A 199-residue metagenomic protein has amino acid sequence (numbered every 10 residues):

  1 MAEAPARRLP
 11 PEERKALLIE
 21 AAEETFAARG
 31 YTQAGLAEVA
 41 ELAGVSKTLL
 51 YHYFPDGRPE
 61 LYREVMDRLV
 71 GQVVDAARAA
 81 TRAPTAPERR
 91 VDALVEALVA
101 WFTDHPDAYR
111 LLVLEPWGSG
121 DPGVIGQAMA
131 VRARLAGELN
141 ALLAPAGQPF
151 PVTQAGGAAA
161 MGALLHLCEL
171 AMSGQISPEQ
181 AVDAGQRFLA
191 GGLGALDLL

Functional and structural regions predicted by a protein language model:
M1-A2, A100, A136-P145, S173-L199: C-terminal peripheral helix-coil segments that are non-catalytic and often amphipathic
M1-E13, F150, D197-L199: N-terminal intrinsically disordered/low-complexity leader segments
R14-K15, A21: N-terminal positioning helix adjacent to the helix-turn-helix/winged-helix DNA-binding module
L17, T25, R29-E60, E64: Helix-turn-helix
L61-L69, L112: Alpha-helical DNA-contacting segments of helix-turn-helix folds
V74-D75, D121-G147, Q154-A158, D183 (+1 more regions): Amphipathic alpha-helical packing segments from all-alpha helical-bundle domains
R78-D104, P145: Hydrophobic alpha-helical connector segments
F102-G123, N140, E169-M172: Amphipathic alpha-helical segments used for helix-helix packing
